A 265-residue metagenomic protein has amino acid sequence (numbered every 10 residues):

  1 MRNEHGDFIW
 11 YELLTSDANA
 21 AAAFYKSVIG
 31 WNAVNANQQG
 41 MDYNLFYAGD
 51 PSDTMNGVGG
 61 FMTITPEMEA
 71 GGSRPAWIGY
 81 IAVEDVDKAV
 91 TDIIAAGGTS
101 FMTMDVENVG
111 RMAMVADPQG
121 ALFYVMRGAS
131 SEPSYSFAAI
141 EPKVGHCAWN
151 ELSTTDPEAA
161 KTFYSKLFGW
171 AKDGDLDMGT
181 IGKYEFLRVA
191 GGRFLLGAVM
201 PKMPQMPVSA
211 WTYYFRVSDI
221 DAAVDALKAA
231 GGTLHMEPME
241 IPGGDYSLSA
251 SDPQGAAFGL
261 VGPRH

Functional and structural regions predicted by a protein language model:
M1-A22, A76-I81, M126-K161, L167-D173 (+2 more regions): N-terminal beta-strand motif that seeds the catalytic metal site of vicinal oxygen chelate
M1-E4, V90, I94-A148, D173-G192 (+3 more regions): Vicinal oxygen chelate
N3-N56, A95, T103-G110, M114 (+3 more regions): Core segments of cupin and vicinal oxygen chelate
D7-S16, N44-Y47, P66-D92, R111-A116 (+3 more regions): Vicinal oxygen chelate
N37, D50, M62-T65, D85: Short glycine-rich, polar/acidic loop-and-turn segments at beta strand-coil junctions
G40, G60-A70, V106: Conserved donor-binding loop and adjoining core beta-sheet/short helix segment in diverse acyl/aminoacyl transferases
M55-G57, P75, L122, L195 (+1 more regions): Glycine-rich acetyl-CoA-binding "A-motif" of GNAT/NAT acetyltransferases
G59-M62, L196-A198: Glycine-centered structural positions embedded in regular secondary structure
